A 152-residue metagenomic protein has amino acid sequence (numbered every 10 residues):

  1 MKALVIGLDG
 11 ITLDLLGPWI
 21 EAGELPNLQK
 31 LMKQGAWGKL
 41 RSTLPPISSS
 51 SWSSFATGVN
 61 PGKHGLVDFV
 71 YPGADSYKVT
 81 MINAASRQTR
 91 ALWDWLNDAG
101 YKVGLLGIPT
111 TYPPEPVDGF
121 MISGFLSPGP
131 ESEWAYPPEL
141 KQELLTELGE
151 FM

Functional and structural regions predicted by a protein language model:
M1-A3, K30, P130-S132, Y136: Glycosyltransferase catalytic domains, chiefly GT-A lineage
M1-G17, L31, F55, L96: Beta-strand elements within well-structured catalytic alpha/beta cores of enzymes that handle phosphate/sulfate esters
V5, P18-E21, I82-S86: Generic detection of long, well-ordered alpha-helical segments
L8-I11, E21, A36, S42-P45 (+2 more regions): An acidic- and aromatic-residue-enriched active-site/binding cleft used to recognize and process polar
G10-D14, K33-K39, I47-S51, F69-M81: Glycine-/proline-rich flexible loop or hinge segments
T12, N27, I47, Q88 (+2 more regions): Short phosphate-engaging motifs
G17-S54, V59, G104: Short, structured active-site-proximal loop/turn typified by the sulfatase FGly-forming signature C/S-X-P-X-R
N60-M152: His/Asp/Glu-rich, glycine-adjacent segments that coordinate divalent cations and/or stabilize oxyanion chemistry on
